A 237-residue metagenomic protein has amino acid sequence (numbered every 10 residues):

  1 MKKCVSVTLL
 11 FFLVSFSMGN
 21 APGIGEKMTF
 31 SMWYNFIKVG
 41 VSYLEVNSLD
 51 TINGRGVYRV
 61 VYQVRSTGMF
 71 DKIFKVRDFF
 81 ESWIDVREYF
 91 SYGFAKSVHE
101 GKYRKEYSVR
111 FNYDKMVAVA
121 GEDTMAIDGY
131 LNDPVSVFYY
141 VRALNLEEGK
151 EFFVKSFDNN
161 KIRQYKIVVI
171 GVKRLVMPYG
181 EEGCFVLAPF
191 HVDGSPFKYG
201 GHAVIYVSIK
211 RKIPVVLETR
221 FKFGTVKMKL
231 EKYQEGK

Functional and structural regions predicted by a protein language model:
C4-V14: Sec-dependent N-terminal signal peptides
M18-F111, L146-K237: Acidic, serine/threonine-rich low-complexity disordered tracts
E100-L144: Hydrophobic, well-structured mid-protein blocks that either form specific transmembrane helices
